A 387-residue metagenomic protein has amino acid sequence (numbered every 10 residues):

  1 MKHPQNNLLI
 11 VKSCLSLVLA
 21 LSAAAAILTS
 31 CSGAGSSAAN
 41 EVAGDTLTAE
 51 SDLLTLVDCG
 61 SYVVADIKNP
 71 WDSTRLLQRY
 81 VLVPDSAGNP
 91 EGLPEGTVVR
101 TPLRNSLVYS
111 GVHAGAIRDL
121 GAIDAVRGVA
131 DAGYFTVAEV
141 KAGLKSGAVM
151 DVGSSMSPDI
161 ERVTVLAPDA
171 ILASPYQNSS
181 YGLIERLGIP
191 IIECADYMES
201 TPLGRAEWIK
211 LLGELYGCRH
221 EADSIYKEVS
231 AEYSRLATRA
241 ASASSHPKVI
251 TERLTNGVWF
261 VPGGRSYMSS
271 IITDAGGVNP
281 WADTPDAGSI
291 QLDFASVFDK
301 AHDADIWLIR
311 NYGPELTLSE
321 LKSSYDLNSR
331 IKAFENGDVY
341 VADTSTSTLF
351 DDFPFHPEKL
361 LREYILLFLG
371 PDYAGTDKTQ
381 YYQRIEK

Functional and structural regions predicted by a protein language model:
K2-V18: Bacterial N-terminal signal peptides that target proteins for export
C14-S30: Bacterial N-terminal signal peptides
C31-A114, E221-I250, E335, T348 (+1 more regions): Bacterial Sec-exported substrate-binding components of ABC uptake systems
D66, W71-T164, A170-A173: A short, structured surface patch at a secondary-structure boundary
G96, T101-N105, A116, A148-S154 (+6 more regions): Second-shell loop/turn segments in exported
R104, V112-H113, V129-E139, S179 (+2 more regions): Extracytoplasmic ligand-binding site segments that recognize negatively charged/polar headgroups
E199, L203-E228, I309-K387: Structured C-terminal subdomain patch of bacterial secreted/periplasmic proteins
A231, L236-K322: Flexible, glycine-rich surface segments
